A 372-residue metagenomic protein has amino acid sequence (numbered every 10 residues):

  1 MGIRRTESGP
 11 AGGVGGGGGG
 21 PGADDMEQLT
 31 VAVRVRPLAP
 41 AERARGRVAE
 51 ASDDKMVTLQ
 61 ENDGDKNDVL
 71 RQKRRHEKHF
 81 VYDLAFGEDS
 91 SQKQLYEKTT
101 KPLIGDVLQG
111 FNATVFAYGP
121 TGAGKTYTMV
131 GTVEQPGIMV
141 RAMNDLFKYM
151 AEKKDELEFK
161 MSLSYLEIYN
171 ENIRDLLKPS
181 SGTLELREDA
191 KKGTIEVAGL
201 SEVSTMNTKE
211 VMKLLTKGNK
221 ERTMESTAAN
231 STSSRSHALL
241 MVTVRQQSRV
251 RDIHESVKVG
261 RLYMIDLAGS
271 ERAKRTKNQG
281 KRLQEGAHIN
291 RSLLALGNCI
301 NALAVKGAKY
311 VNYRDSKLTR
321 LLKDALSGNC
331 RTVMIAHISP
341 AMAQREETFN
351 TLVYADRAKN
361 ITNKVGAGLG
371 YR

Functional and structural regions predicted by a protein language model:
G2-A123, V130-C330, H337-S339: P-loop NTPase "switch/coupling" elements that transmit nucleotide state to mechanical/effector output
Y127, S316, E347-N350: Extracytoplasmic/periplasmic beta-strand context in beta-sandwich domains, especially the cupredoxin/COX2 CuA-binding
E196-M206, L214, R331-T332, I338-R372: Conserved GTP-binding G-domain of TRAFAC-class P-loop NTPases and closely related GTPase folds
